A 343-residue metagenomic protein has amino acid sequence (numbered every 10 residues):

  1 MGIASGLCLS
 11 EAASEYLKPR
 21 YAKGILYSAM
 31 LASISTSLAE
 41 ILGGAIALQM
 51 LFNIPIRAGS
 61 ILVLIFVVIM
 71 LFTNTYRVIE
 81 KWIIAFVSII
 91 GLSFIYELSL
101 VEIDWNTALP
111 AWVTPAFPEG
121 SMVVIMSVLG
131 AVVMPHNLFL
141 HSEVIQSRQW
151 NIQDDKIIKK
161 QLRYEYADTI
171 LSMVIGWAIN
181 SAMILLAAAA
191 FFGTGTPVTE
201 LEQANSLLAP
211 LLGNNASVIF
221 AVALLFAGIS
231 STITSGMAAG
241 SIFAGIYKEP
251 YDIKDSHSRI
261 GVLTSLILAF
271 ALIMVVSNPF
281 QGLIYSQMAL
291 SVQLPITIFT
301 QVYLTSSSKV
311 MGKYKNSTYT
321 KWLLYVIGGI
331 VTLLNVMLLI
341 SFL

Functional and structural regions predicted by a protein language model:
M1-A4, I145-Q149, D154, V174-Q203: Extracellular/periplasmic helix-exit of transmembrane alpha-helices
M1-Y21, I46, T194-A209, K309-Y314: Flexible loop linkers connecting adjacent transmembrane helices in multi-pass alpha-helical membrane transporters
P19-R20, R57-S60, S217, I229 (+1 more regions): Loop-to-transmembrane helix boundary motifs in multi-pass membrane proteins
R20-E40, A45-T75, G130-A131, F226-S231: Helix-loop-helix module between adjacent transmembrane segments
A29-L48, W177-I184, A188, S217-G245: Membrane-helix boundary/coupling elements in multi-pass transport proteins
L62-V63, L71-V101, M288-L290, L294 (+1 more regions): Membrane-interface loop-to-helix entry segments
W82-A85, S241, D255-I260, P279 (+1 more regions): C-terminal membrane-solvent junction of multi-pass transporters and transport-like membrane proteins
V87-T114, M126-I145, T300-K309, L334-F342: Hydrophobic alpha-helical segments and their helix-loop junctions in multi-pass secondary transporters
